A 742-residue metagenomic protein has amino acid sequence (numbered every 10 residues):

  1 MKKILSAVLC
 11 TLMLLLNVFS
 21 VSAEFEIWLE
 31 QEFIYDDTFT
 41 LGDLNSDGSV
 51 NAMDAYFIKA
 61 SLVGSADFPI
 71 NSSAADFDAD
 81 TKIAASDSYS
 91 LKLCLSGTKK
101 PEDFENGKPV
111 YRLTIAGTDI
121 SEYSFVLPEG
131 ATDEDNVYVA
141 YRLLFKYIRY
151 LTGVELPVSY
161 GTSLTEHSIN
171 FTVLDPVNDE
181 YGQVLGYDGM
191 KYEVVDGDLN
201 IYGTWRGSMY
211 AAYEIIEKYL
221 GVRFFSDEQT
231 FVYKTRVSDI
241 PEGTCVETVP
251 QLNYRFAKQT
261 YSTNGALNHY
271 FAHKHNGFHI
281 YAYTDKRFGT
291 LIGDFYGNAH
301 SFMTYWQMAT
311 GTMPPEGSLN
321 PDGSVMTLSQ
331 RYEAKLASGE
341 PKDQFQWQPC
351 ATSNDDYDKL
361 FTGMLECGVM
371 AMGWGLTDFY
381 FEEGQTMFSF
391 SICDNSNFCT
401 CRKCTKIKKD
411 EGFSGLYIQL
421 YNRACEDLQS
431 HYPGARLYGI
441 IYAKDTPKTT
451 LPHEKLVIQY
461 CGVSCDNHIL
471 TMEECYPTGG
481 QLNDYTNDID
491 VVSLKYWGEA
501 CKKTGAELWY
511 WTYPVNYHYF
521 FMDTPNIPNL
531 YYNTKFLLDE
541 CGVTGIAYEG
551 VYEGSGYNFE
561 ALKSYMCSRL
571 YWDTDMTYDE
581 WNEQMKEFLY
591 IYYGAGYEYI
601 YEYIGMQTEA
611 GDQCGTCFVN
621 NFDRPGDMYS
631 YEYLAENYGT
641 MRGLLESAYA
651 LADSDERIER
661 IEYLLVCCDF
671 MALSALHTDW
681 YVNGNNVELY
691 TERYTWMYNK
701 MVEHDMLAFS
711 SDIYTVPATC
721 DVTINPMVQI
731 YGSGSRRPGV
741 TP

Functional and structural regions predicted by a protein language model:
I4-K108: Cellulosome-associated attachment modules in secreted, modular CAZymes
I27, K108-E193, T235-V246: Acidic, contiguous N-terminal accessory segments
E122, V139-L143, Y147, N178 (+4 more regions): Feature activates predominantly on carbohydrate-active enzymes
G161, S568-P742: Catalytic domains of carbohydrate-active enzymes that cleave complex glycans
T352, D356, E366, G373 (+2 more regions): Structured mid-domain segments that build the active-site/substrate or prosthetic-cofactor binding neighborhood
K408-D427, E454-M472, S568-Y578: Acidic, His- and aromatic-enriched active-site or binding-groove loops in soluble protein domains that engage sugars
Y421-P447, A506-Y517, I546-V551: Aromatic-lined carbohydrate-recognition surfaces of secreted/lumenal glycan-active proteins
Y438-L470, F521-N529, S555-S564: Substrate-binding cleft/loops of secretory-pathway carbohydrate-active enzymes
